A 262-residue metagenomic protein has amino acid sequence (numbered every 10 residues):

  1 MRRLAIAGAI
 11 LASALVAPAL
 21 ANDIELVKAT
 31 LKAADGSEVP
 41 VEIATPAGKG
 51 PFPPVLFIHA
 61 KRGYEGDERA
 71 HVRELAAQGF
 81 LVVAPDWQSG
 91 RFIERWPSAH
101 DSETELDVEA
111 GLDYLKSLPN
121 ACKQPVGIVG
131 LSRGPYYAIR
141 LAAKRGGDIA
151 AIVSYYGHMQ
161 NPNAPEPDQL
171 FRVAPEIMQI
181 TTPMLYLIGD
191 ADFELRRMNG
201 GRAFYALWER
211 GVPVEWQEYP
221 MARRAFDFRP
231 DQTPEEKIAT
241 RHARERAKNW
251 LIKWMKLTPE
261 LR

Functional and structural regions predicted by a protein language model:
A17-A21: Sec/Tat signal peptide C-region and signal peptidase I cleavage site
V27-T45, P51-L118, A225-D231: Serine-hydrolase catalytic machinery in alpha/beta-hydrolase-like enzymes
I58, Y155, Y219-A222: Alpha/beta-hydrolase
A110-Q179: Primarily recognizes the serine-hydrolase "nucleophile elbow" in alpha/beta-hydrolase and SGNH/GDSL folds
I180, Y186-I188: Short beta-strand/loop motif that positions the catalytic acidic residue of the alpha/beta-hydrolase fold
A191-L195: Acidic catalytic loop of the alpha/beta-hydrolase fold
R196-A206: Short alpha-helix in the alpha/beta-hydrolase fold that links the catalytic acid
P213-R262: C-terminal catalytic histidine-bearing segment of alpha/beta-hydrolase fold enzymes
